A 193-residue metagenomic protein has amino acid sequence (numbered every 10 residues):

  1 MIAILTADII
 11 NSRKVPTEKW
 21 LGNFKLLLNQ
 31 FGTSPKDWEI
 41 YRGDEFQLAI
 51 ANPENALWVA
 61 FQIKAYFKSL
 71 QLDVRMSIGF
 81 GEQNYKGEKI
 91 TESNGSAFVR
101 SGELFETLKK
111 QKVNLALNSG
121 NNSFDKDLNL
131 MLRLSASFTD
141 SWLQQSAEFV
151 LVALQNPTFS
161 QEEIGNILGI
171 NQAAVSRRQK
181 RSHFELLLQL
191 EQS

Functional and structural regions predicted by a protein language model:
M1-S193: Regulatory and interdomain segments flanking nucleotide-handling catalytic cores in signaling/defense enzymes
